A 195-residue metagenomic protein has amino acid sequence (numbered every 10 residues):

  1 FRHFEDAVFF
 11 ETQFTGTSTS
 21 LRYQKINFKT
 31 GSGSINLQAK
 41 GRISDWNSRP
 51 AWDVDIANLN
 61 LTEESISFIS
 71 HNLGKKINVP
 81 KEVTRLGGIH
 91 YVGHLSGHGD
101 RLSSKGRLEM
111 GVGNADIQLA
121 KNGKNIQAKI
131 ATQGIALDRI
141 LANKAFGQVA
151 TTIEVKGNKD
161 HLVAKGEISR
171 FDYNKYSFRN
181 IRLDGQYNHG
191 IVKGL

Functional and structural regions predicted by a protein language model:
V8-T19, K25-F28, I35-I56, K81-E82 (+6 more regions): Extended lipid/amphipathic-ligand handling interfaces
T62-S65: Outer-membrane beta-barrel translocator/channel fold
S70: Short, small/polar-rich loop/turn modules that mediate ligand/substrate recognition or access, typified
L73-I77, I135, A164-E167: Short Pro/Gly-enriched beta-strand edge/turn motifs at strand-loop
R107-M110, G166, Y176-S177: Low-complexity, polar/charged sequence tracts that form flexible coils or short amphipathic helices and often embed
I135-R139, F171-Y173: Sequence/structural signature of outer-membrane beta-barrel proteins
